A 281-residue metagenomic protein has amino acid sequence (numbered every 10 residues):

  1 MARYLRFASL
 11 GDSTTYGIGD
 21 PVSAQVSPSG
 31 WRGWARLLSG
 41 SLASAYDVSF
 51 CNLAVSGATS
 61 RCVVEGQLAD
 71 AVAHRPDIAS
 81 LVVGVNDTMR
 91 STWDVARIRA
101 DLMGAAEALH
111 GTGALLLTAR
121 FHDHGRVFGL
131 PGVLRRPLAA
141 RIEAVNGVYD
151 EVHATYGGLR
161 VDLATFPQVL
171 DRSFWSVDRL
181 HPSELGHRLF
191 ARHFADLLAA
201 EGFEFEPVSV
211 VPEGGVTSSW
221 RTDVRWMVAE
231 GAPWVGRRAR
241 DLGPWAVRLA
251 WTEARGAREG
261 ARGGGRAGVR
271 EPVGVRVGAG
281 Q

Functional and structural regions predicted by a protein language model:
M1-S56, L68-R75: Serine-esterase "nucleophile elbow" of acetyl-processing enzymes
Y16-V22, S60-R97, D123-H124: Oxyanion-hole/transition-state-stabilizing segment in secreted/luminal serine hydrolases and related acyltransferases
V22-P28, W93-A96, G132-R136, S176-V177: Short glycine-enriched, charge-decorated loop/helix-capping segments at active-site entrances that position
A43, L109, V152-H153: A generic structural signal for well-ordered alpha-helical segments
N52-A54, R120, D162-T165: Residue-level recognition of beta-strand->loop/alpha-helix junctions
G111-L116: A short helix->loop->beta-strand "cap" motif at the edges of active sites that frequently abuts
R126-D162, E184: Substrate-gating cap/lid alpha-helix
T155, D178-Q281: Conserved catalytic region of serine esterases and O-acyltransferases that act on ester linkages in lipids
